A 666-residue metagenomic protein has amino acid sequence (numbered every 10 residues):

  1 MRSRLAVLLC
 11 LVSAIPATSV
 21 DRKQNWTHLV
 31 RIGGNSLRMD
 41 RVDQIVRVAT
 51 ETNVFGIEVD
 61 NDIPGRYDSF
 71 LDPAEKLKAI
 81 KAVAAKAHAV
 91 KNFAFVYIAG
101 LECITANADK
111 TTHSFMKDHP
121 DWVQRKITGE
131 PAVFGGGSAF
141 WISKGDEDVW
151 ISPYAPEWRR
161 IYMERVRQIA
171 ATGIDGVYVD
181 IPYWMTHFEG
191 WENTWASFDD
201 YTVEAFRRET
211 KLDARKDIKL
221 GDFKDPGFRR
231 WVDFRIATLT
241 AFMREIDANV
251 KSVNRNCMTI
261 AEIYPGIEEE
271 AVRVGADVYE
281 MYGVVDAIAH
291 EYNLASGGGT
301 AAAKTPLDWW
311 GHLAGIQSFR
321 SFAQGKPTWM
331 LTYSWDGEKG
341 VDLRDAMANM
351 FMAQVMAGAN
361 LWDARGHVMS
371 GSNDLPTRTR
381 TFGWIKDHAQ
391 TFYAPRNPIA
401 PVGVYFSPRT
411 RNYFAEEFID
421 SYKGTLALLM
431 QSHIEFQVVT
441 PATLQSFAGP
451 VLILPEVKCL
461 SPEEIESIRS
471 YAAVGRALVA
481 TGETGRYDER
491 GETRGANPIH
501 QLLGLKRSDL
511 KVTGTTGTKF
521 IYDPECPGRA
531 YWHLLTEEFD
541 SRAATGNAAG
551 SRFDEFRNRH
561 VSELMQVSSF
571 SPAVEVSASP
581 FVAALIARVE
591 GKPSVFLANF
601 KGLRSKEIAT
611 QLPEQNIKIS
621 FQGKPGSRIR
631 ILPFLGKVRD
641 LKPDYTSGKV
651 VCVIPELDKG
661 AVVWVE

Functional and structural regions predicted by a protein language model:
A6-A14: Bacterial N-terminal signal peptides
V20-D40, P401-R409: An acidic-aromatic substrate-binding cleft motif
D21, F228, I236, T240-P265 (+1 more regions): Carbohydrate-binding surfaces of carbohydrate-active enzymes
H28-G34, I57-V59, A94-Y97, V177-V179 (+4 more regions): Hydrophobic faces of well-ordered beta-strands that scaffold small-molecule active sites in alpha/beta enzyme cores
G34-E51, P156-I169, E270-E280, L343-F351: Short, acidic/polar
M39-G65, A171-G176, D286-I288, M350-A357 (+2 more regions): Catalytic domains of carbohydrate-active enzymes, especially glycoside hydrolases
E51-T172, W184-H187: Acidic/aromatic-lined carbohydrate-recognition and catalytic surfaces of CAZymes acting on diverse glycans
T128-L313, S318: Polysaccharide-binding and catalytic clefts of secreted carbohydrate-active enzymes
